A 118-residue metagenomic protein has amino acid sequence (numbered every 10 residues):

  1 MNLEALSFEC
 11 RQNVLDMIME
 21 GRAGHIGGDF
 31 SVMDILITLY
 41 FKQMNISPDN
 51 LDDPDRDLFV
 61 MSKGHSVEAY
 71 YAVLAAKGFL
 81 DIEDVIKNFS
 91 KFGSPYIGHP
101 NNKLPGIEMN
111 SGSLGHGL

Functional and structural regions predicted by a protein language model:
M1-N2: Non-catalytic, mobile gating and regulatory segments of ester bond hydrolases
S7-A23: N-terminal capping segment at the start of a domain
V14-M17, D29-L118: Cofactor-binding active-site loop characterized by glycine-rich and histidine/acidic residues
I26: Flexible, glycine/charged-enriched surface loops at secondary-structure junctions
